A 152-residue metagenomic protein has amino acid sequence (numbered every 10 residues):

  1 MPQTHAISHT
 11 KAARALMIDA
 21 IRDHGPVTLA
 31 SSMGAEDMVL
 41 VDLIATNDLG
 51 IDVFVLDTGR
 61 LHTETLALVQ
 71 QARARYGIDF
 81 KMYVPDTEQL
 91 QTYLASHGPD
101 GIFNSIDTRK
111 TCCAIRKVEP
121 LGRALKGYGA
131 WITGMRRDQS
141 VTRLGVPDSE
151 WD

Functional and structural regions predicted by a protein language model:
M1-D152: ATP-dependent adenylation/nucleotidyltransferase module used to activate substrates
